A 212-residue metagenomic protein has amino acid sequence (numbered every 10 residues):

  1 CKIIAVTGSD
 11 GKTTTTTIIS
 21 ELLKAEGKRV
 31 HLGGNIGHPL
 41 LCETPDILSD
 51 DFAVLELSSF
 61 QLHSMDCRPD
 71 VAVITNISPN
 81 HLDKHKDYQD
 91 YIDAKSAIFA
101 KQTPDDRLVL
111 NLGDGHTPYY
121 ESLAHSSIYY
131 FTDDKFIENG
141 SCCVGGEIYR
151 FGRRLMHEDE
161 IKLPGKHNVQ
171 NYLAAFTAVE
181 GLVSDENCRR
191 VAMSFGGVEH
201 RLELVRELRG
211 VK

Functional and structural regions predicted by a protein language model:
C1-L112, H116-S126, F176-E180: Phosphate-binding loop of NTP-binding sites
H85-Q89, S126-K212: Adenine nucleotide phosphate-binding catalytic loops in nucleotide-utilizing enzymes
